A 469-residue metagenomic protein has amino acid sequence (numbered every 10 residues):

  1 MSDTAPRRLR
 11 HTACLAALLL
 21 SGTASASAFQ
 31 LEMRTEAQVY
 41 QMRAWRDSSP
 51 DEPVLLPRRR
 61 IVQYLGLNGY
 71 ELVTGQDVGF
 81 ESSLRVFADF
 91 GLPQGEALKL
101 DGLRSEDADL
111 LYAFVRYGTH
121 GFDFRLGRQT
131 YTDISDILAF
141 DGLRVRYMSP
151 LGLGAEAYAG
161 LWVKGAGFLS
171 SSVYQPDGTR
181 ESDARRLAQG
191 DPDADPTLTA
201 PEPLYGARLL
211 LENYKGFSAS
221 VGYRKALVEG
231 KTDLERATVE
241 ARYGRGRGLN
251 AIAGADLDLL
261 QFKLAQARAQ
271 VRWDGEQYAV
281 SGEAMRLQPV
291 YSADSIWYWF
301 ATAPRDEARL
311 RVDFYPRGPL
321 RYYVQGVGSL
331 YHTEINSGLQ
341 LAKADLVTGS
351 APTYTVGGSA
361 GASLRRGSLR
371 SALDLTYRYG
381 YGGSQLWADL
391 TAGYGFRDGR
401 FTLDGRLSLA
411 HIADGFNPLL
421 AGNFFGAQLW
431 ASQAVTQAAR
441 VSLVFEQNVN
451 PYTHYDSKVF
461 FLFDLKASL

Functional and structural regions predicted by a protein language model:
S2-C14: Bacterial N-terminal signal peptides that target proteins for export
A13-G22: Bacterial N-terminal signal peptides
S27-L469: Gram-negative and organellar
